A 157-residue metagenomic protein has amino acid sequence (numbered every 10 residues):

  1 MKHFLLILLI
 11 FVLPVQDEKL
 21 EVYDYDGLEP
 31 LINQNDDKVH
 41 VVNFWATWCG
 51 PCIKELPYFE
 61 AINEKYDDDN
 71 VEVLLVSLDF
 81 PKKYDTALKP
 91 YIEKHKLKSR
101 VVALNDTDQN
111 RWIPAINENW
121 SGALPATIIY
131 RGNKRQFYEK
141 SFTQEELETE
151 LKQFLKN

Functional and structural regions predicted by a protein language model:
H3-V12: Sec-dependent N-terminal signal peptides
K19-V39, N63: A short beta-strand-turn-helix
V39-H40, P125: Alpha/beta-hydrolase fold active-site loops
V41-V42, V73: Hydrophobic beta-strand anchors of alpha/beta hydrolase catalytic cores
F44-Y58: Conserved redox-active cysteine motifs that mediate thiol-disulfide chemistry, especially di-cysteine Cys-X(1-2)-Cys
P57-H95, T107-P114: Structural microenvironment flanking redox-active thiols in thiol-disulfide oxidoreductases
Y91-L124, G132: Short, internal strand/loop/helix patches that form the active-site neighborhood or redox-interaction surface
L124-N157: Thiol-/selenol-based redox modules, centered on thioredoxin-like and closely related oxidoreductase domains
